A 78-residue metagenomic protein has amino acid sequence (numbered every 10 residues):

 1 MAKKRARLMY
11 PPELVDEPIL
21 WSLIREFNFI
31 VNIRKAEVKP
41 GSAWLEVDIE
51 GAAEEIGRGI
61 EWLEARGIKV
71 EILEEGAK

Functional and structural regions predicted by a protein language model:
M1-W44, D48-K78: Long, contiguous binding/interaction regions
